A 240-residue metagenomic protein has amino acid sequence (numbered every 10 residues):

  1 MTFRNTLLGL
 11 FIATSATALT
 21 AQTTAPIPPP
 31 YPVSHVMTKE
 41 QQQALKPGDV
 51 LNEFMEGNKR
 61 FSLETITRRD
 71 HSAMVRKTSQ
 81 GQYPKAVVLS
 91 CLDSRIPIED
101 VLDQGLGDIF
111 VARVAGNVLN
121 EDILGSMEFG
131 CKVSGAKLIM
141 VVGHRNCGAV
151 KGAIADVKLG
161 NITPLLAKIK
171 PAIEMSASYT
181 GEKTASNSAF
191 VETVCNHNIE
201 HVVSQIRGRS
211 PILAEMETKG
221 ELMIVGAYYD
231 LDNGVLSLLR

Functional and structural regions predicted by a protein language model:
M1-N5, Q22: Positively charged n-region of N-terminal signal peptides that target proteins for export
T6-A18: Bacterial N-terminal signal peptides
Q22-G81, G107, G116-S134, K151-R240: Divalent-metal-activated hydrolytic enzyme cores
S90-R95, A115-V118, H144: Short glycine-enriched loops at secondary-structure junctions
R95-A112: Catalytic core of membrane glycerolipid acyltransferases/transacylases, capturing the structured, soluble-facing
V141: Conserved functional hotspot residues or short segments at active or partner-binding sites across diverse domains
